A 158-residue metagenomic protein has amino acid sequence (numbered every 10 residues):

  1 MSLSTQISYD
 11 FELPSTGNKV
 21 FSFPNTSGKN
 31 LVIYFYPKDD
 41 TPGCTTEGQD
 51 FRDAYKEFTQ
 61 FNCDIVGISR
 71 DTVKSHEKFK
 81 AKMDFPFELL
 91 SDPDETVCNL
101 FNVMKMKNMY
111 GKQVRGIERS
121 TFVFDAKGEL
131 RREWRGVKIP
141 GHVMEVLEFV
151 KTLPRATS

Functional and structural regions predicted by a protein language model:
M1-S158: Chalcogenol-based redox active-site neighborhoods
